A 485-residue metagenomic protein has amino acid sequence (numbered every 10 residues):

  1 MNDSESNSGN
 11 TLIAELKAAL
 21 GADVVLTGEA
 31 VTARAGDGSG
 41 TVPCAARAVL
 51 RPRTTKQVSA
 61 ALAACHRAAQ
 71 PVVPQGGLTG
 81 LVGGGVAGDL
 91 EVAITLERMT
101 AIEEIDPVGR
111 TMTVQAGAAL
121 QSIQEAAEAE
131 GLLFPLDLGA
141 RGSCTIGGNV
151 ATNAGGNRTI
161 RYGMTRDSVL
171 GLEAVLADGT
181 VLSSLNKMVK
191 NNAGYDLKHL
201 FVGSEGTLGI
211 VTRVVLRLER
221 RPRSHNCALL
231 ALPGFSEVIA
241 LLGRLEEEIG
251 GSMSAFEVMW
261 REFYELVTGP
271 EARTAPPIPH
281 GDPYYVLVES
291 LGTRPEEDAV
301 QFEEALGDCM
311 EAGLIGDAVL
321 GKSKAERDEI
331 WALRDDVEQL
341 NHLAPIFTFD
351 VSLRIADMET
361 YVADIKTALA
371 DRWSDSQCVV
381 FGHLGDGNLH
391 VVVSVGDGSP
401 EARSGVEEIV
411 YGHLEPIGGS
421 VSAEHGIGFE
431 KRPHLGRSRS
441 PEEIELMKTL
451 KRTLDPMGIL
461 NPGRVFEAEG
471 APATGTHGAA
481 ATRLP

Functional and structural regions predicted by a protein language model:
M1-A63, R67, G80-R110, G139 (+4 more regions): N-terminal flexible segment immediately upstream of the FAD-binding catalytic core in FAD-dependent oxidoreductases
M1-N7, A14, A30-G36, C44 (+17 more regions): Feature of Fe-S/electron-transfer and energy-metabolism proteins that preferentially highlights extended coupling
A22, E415-I427, R452, P456-L460: Alpha-helix capping/hinge segments and adjacent helical runs
G28-A35, L216-R220, N226-I409, H413 (+2 more regions): C-terminal substrate-recognition/cap domain of FAD-linked oxidoreductases
A101-A255, L460, H477-P485: FAD-binding subdomain of flavoenzyme oxidoreductases
T180, R432-P485: Activity-critical C-terminal alpha-helical subdomain
